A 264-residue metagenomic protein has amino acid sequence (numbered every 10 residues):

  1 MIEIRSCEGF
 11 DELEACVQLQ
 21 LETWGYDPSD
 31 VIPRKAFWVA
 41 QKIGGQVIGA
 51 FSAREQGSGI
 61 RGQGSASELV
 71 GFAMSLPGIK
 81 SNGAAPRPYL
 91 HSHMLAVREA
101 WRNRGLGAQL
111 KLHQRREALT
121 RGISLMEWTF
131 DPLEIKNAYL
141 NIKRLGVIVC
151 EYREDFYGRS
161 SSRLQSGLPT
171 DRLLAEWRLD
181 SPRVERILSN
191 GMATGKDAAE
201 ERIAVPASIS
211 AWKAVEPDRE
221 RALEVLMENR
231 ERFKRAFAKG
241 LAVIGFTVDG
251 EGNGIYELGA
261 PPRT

Functional and structural regions predicted by a protein language model:
I4-E55, A66-V97, I244-V248, P261: A conserved beta-strand-loop-helix scaffold within acyl/acetyltransferase catalytic domains
G9-E22, V184-E201: A short, well-structured alpha-helix characteristic of acyl/acetyltransferase catalytic modules
G78-S92, R102, S124, D197-R202: A conserved beta-turn-beta hairpin within the catalytic core of GNAT-like acetyltransferases that forms part
V97, N103-A118, N137, E228: Conserved acetyl-CoA-binding loop-helix of GNAT-fold acetyltransferases
A118-D131: Conserved GNAT acetyl-CoA-binding A-motif
T129, Y139, G146-R163, G245-V248: Conserved catalytic-core motifs of GNAT/GCN5-like acyltransferases
D155-L188, G259-R263: C-terminal "cap" of GNAT-fold acetyltransferases
A199-T264: Charged, low-complexity intrinsically disordered regulatory/assembly segments
